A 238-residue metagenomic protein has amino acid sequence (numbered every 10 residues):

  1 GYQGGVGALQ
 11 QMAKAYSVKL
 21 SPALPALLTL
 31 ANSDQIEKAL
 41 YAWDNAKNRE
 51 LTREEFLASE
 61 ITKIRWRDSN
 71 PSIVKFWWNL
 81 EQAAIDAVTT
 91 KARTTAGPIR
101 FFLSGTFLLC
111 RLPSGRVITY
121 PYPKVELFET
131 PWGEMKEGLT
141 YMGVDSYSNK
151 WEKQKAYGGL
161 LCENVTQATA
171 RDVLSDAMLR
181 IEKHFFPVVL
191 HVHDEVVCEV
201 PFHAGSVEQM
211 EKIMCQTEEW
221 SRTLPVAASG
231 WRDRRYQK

Functional and structural regions predicted by a protein language model:
G1-K238: Conserved catalytic core of nucleotide polymerization and phosphodiester-bond processing enzymes
